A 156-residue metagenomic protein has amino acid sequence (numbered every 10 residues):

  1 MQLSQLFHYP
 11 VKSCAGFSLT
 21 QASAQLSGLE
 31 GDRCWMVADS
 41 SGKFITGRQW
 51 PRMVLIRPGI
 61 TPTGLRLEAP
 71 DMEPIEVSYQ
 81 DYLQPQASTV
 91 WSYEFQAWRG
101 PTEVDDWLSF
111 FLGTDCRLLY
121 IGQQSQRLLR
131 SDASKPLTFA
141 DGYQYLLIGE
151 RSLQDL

Functional and structural regions predicted by a protein language model:
M1-L156: Small-residue-enriched flexible connectors and coil-helix boundary/helix-cap motifs
